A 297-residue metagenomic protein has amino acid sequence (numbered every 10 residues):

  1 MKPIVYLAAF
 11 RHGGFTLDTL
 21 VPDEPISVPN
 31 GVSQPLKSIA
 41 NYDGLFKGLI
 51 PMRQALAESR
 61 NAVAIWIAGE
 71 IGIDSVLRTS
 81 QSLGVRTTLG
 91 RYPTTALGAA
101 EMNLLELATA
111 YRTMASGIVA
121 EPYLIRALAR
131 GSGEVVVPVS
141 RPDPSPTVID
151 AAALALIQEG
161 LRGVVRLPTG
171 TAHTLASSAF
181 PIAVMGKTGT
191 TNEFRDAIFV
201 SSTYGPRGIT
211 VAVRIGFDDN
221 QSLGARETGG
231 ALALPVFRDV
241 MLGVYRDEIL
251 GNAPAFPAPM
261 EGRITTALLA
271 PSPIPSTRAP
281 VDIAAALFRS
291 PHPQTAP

Functional and structural regions predicted by a protein language model:
M1, F15, Q54-E58, E101-I274 (+1 more regions): A penicillin-recognizing enzyme superfamily signal
M1-A9: Active/ligand-binding-proximal structured segments within catalytic/core domains that scaffold catalytic residues
A8-A9, I67, T79, V240: Residues within well-ordered alpha helices
G14-F15, V85: Helix N-cap/coil-helix junction residues
F15-V76, Y92, G131-G163: Conserved catalytic neighborhood of penicillin-recognizing serine enzymes
T19, E24, P93-T95, Y123-R126 (+1 more regions): Extracytoplasmic/periplasmic beta-strand context in beta-sandwich domains, especially the cupredoxin/COX2 CuA-binding
S33-A40, E70-T109, P122-L124: Mid-domain, small-residue-enriched loop/turn segments at the edges of structured enzyme/sensor domains
A284-P297: Long, low-complexity, intrinsically disordered segments
